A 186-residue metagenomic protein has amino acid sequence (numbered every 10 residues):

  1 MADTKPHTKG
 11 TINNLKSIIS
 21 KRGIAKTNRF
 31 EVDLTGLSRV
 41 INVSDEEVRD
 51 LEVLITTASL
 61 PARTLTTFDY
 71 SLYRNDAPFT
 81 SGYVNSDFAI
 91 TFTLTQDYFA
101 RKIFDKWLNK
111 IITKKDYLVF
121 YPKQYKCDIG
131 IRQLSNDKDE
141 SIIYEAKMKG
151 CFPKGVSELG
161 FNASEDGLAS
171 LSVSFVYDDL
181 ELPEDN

Functional and structural regions predicted by a protein language model:
M1-N186: Glycine-rich, low-complexity intrinsically disordered segments
